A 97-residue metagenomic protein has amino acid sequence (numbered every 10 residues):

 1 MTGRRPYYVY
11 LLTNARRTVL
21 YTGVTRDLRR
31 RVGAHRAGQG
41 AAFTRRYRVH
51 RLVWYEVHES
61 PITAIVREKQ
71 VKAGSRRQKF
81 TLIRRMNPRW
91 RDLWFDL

Functional and structural regions predicted by a protein language model:
M1-V57, I62-K72, M86-L97: GIY-YIG nuclease catalytic motif and its immediate N-terminal context
R77-I83: A short, polar/charged loop-to-alpha-helix boundary motif
